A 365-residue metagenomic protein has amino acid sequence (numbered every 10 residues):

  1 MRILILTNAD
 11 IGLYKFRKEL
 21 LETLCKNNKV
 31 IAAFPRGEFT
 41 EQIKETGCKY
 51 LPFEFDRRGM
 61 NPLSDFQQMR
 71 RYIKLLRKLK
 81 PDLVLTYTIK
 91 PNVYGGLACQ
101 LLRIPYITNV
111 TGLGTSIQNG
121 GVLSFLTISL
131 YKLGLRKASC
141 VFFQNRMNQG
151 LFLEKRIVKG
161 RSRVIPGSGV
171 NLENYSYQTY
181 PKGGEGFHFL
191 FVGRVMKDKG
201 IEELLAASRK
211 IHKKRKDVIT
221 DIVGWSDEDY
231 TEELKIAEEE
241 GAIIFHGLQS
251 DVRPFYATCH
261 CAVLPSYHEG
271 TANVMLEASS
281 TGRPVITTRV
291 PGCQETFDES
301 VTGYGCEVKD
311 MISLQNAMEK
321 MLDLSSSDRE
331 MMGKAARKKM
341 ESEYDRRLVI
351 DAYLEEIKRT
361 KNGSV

Functional and structural regions predicted by a protein language model:
Y14-E19, F187, F191-K210, I312: A conserved mid-protein helix/loop that constitutes part of the nucleotide-sugar donor-binding site
T40-K44, K210-K213, I219-H246: Short, structured helix-loop element that forms part of the nucleotide-activated donor/catalytic region
L51, K132, R136-Y177: Donor nucleotide-sugar binding/catalytic pocket of nucleotide-sugar-dependent glycosyltransferases
T86-N92, V110: Short His-centered aromatic/hydrophobic patch
L248, Y267: Aromatic "clamp/platform" in nucleotide-sugar-dependent glycosyltransferases that forms part of the donor/acceptor
P284-T287, F297: Short hydrophobic beta-strand element within catalytic cores of glycosyltransferases and related nucleotide-activated
E299-S300, Y304-I312, K320-S326: Conserved acidic donor-binding segment of nucleotide-sugar-dependent glycosyltransferases
S327-E343, V349-E355: A short, well-ordered alpha-helix in the C-terminal region of glycosyltransferases
